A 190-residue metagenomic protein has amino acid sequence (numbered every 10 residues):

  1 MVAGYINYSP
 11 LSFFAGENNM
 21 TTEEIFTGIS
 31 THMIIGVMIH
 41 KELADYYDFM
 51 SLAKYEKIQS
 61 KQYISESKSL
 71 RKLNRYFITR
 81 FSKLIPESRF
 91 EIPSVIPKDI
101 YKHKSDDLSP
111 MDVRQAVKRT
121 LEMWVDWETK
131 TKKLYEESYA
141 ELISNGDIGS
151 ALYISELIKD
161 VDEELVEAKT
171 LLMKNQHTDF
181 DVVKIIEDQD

Functional and structural regions predicted by a protein language model:
V2-D190: Iron-associated oxidoreductase/ferritin-like identity signal
